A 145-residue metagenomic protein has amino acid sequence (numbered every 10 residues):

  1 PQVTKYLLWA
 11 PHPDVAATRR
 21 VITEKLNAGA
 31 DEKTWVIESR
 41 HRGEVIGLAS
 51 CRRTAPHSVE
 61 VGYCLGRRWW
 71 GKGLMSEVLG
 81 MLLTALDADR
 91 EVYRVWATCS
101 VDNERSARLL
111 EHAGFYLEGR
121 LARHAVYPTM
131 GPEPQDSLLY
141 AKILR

Functional and structural regions predicted by a protein language model:
P1, K25-G29, R90: A general structural signal marking secondary-structure boundaries and capping sites
Q2-E24, K33: Conserved GNAT-fold acetyl-CoA-binding loop/helix
D14-A17, K25-A28, S39, G66-R68: Juxtamembrane/interface motifs at transmembrane-helix termini
E24-V36, G47: A short helix-loop-beta-strand connector motif used in the catalytic cores of GNAT acetyltransferases and, in some
V36-R145: Acyl-donor (CoA/ACP) binding surface of acyl/acetyltransferases
